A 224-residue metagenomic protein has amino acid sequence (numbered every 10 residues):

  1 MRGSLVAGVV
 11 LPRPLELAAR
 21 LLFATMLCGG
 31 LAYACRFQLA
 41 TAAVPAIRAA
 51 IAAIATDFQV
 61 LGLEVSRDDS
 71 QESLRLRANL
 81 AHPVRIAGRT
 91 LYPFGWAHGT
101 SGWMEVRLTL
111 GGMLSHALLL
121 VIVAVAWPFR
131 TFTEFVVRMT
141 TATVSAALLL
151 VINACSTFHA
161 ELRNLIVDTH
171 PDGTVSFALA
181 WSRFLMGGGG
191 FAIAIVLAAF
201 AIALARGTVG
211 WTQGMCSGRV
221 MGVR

Functional and structural regions predicted by a protein language model:
L11-M26, T133-V144: Alpha-helical transmembrane segments and their helix-start/interface "positive-inside/aromatic belt" motifs in integral
L21-E72: Aromatic-rich transmembrane-lumenal/periplasmic boundary elements in polytopic membrane proteins
T25-R36, T140-T157: Hydrophobic alpha-helical membrane-insertion segments
A34-C35, A124-F132, A201-V209: Structural signal for the C-terminal ends of transmembrane alpha-helices and the immediately following loop
Q71-V123: Individual transmembrane alpha-helix segments
S115-L148, N153: Mid-length scaffold segments of soluble, non-membrane domains
V151-P171: Juxtamembrane non-transmembrane "cap" segments at the membrane-aqueous interface of multi-pass membrane proteins
G173-R224: Primarily interfacial, aromatic-capped hydrophobic alpha-helices that serve as membrane anchors
